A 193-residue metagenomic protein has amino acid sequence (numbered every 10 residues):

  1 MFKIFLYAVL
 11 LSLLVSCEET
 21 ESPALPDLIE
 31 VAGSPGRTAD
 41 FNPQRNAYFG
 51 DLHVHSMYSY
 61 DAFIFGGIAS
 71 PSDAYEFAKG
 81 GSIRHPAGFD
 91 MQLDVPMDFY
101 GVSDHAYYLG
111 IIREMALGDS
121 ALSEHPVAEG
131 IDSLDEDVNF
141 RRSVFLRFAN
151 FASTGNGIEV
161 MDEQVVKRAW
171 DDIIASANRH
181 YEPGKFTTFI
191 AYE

Functional and structural regions predicted by a protein language model:
F5-L13: Bacterial N-terminal signal peptides
C17-E193: Extended, charged catalytic domains and RNA/DNA-binding interfaces, predominantly in divalent-metal-using enzymes
